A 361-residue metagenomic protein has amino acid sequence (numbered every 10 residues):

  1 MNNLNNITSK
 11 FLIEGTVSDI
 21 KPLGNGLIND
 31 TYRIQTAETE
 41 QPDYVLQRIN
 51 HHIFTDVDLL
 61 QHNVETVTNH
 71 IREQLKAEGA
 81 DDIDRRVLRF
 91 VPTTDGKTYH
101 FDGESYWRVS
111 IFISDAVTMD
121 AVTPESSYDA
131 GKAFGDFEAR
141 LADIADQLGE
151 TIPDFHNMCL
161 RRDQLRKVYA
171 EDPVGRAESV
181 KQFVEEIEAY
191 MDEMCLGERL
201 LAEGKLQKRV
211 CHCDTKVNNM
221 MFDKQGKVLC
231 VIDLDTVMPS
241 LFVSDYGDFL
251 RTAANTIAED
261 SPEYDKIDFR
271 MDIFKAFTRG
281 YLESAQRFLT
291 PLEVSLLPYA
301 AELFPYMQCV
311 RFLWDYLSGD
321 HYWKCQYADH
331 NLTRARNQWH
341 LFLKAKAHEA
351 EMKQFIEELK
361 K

Functional and structural regions predicted by a protein language model:
M1-K21, I71: Juxta-kinase regulatory segment immediately upstream of eukaryotic protein kinase catalytic domains
D19-A170, F242, A253, A258-Y264 (+4 more regions): Conserved ATP-binding subdomain of kinase catalytic cores across diverse folds
K21, N25, Q47-R48, F54-D58 (+8 more regions): ATP-dependent phospho-/nucleotidyl transfer catalytic cores
D95-H100, L196-E198, L313: A short, acidic/glycine-rich surface segment
N218-A258: Catalytic activation segment of kinase domains across protein kinase-like and atypical kinase folds
V243-R287, L303-Y322: Active-site activation/catalytic loop segments of kinase-like enzymes and analogous catalytic loops in related
V294-F304: Small/polar glycine-rich anion-binding or flexible loop at a beta-alpha turn
A345-H348: Long, compositionally biased intrinsically disordered regions
